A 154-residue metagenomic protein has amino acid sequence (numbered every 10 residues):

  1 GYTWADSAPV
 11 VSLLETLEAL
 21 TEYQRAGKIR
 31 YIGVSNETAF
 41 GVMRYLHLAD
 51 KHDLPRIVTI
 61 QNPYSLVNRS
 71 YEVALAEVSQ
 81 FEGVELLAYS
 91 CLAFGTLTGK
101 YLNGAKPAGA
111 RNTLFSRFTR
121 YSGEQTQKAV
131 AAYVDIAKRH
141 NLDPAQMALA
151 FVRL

Functional and structural regions predicted by a protein language model:
G1-V67: Glycine/proline-rich, positively charged, aromatic-decorated active-site loop/lid region on the catalytic face
S12-T16, E37, Y71, Q125-A129 (+1 more regions): Soluble or luminal CAZymes and related metallo-dependent hydrolases
T21-Q24, L46-A49, A76-Q80, V134-K138: Surface-exposed amphipathic alpha-helices with a cationic face
Q24, C91, T113, T119-L154: Conserved short secondary-structure transition element at the edge of the structured enzyme core that lines
I32, I60, S79, L86-Y89 (+2 more regions): Conserved, mostly hydrophobic/aromatic
T38, Y64-N68, S90-L97, F151: Glycine-rich beta-alpha junction loops
V42-Y45, S79, L97, V152: Hydrophobic packing residues within well-ordered alpha-helices of enzyme cores
Y71-A110, L142-D143: Aromatic-lined glycan-binding groove of carbohydrate-active enzymes
